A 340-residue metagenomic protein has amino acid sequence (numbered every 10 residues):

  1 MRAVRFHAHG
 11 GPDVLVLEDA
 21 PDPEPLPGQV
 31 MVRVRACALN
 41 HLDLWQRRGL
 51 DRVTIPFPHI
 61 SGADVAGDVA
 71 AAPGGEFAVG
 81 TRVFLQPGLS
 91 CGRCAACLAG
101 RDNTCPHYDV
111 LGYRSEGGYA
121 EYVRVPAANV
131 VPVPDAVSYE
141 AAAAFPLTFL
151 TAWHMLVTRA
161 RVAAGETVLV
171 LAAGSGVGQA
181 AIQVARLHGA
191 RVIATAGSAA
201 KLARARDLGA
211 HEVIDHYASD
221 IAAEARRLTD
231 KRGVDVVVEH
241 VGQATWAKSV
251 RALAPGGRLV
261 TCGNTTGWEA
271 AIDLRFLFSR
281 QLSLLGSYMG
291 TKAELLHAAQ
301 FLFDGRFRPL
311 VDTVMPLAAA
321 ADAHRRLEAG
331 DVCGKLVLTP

Functional and structural regions predicted by a protein language model:
P21-A38, L50-L98, P134-A136: Glycine-rich beta-strand-centered segment in the early N-terminal region that forms part of a ligand/cofactor-binding
T81-R82, A96, Y122, T167 (+2 more regions): Residue-level marker of beta-strand positions
L89-A172: NAD(P)H dinucleotide-binding glycine-rich loop of Rossmann-like/cofactor-binding domains, especially the beta1-alpha1
S138-S219: Mid-domain Rossmann-like dinucleotide-binding core that forms the NAD(H)/NADP(H) cofactor-binding site
H188, H240-L310, P340: Glycine-rich phosphate-binding loop and adjacent beta-alpha segment of Rossmann(oid) nucleotide-cofactor-binding
D220-D230: Short amphipathic alpha-helix with an adjacent loop that forms part of the alpha/beta core around
K231, R306-L310, D322-P340: C-terminal capping/lid region of NAD(P)-dependent oxidoreductase domains
